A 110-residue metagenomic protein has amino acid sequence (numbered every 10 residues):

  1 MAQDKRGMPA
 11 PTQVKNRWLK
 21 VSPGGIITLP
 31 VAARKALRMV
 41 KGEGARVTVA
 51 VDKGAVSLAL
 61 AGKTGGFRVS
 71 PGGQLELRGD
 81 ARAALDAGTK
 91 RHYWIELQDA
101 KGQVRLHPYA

Functional and structural regions predicted by a protein language model:
M1-K15, K20, A36, T89-K90 (+1 more regions): Intrinsically disordered, low-complexity regulatory segments
A2-Q3, P71-Q74, D99-A110: Mature exported/compartmentalized surface modules and terminal targeting/interaction regions
P9, R17, K63-P71: DNA polymerase sliding clamps and clamp-related checkpoint/processivity subunits
A10-L60: Acidic (E/D-rich), amphipathic helical modules within compact regulatory domains
P23-R38, S70-A87: Short beta-strand-centered segments at strand-helix junctions
R38-V56, D86-L106: A short beta-strand-loop micro-motif that forms or neighbors metal/cofactor- and ligand-binding patches at active-site
A55-R68, Y109-A110: Short domain-boundary/entry signatures in modular proteins, especially in secreted/extracellular architectures
